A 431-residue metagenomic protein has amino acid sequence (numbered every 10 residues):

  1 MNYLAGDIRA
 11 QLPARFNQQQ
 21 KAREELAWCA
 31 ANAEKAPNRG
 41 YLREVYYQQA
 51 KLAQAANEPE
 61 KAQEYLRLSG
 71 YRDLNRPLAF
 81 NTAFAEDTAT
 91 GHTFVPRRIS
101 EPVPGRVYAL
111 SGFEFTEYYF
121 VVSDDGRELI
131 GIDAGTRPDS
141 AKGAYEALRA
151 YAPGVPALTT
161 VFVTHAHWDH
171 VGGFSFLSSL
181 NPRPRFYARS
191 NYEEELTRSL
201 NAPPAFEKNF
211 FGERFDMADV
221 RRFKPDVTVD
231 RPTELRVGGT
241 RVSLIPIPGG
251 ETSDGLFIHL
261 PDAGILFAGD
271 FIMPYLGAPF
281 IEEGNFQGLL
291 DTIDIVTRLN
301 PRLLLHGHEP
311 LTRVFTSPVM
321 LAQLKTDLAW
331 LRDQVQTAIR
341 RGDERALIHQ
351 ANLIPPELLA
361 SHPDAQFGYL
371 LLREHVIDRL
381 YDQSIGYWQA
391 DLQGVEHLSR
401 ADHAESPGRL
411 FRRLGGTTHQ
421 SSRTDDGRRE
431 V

Functional and structural regions predicted by a protein language model:
M1-L4, K21, E34, Y41 (+1 more regions): Structural signature of alpha-solenoid helical repeat junctions
A27-A31, Y47, K51-Q54, P59-R76: TPR/TPR-like (Sel1-like) alpha-helical repeat modules
G70-F80, R340-V431: C-terminal regulatory/interaction regions
P96-Y151, L256-L260, G264-G269: Conserved beta-strand hairpin/beta-sheet module of binuclear metal-dependent hydrolase folds, prominently
P102, F120, T228-D262: Core dinuclear metal-dependent hydrolase active-site scaffold
R149-E234, G255: Active-site HxH/HxHxD metal-binding segment of metal-dependent hydrolases
Q287-L347, L353-E374: Divalent-metal (often Zn2+) His-rich catalytic cores of metallo-beta-lactamase-fold enzymes
